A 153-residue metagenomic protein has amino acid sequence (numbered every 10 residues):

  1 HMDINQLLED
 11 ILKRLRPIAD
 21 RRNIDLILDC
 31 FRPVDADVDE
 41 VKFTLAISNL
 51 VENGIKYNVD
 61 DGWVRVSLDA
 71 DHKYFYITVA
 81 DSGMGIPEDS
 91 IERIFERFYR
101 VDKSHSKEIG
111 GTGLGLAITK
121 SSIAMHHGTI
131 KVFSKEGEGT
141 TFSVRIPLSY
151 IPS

Functional and structural regions predicted by a protein language model:
H1, D20-R21, D25-D35: Conserved catalytic submotifs in the C-terminal HATPase_c
H1-K13, I27: A conserved beta-strand-to-alpha-helix junction within the catalytic ATP-binding
G54-I55: Short helix-loop "hinge" at the ATP-lid/N-box region of the Bergerat-fold HATPase_c
D61-K73: Short beta-strand/loop element within the Bergerat-fold HATPase_c
D81: Acidic ATP/Mg2+-coordinating residue in the GHKL
I86-R100: Short conserved segment of the HATPase_c
H127-T129: Conserved glycine-rich
